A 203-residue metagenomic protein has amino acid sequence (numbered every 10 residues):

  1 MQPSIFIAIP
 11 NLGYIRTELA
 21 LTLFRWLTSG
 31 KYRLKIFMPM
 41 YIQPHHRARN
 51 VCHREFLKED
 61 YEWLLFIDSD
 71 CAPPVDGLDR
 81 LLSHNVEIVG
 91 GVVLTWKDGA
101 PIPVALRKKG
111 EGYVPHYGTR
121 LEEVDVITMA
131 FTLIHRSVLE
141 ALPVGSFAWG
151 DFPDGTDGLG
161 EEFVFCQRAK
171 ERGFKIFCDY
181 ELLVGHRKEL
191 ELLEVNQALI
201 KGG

Functional and structural regions predicted by a protein language model:
M1, G145-G203: C-terminal catalytic/acceptor-binding lobe
M1-Q43, R47: N-proximal low-complexity "stem/linker" segments adjacent to membrane-targeting elements
L21-R25, V51, R80, V164: Alpha-helical elements of Rossmann-like donor-binding domains used by nucleotide-donor carbohydrate transfer enzymes
H46, N50, V75, F163: Glycine-rich phosphate-binding loop at the start of an alpha helix
N50-W63: Active-site nucleotide-sugar/metal-binding loop of Leloir-type enzymes
H53, P74-D151: Conserved catalytic core of nucleotide-sugar-dependent glycosyltransferases
D60-A72: Short beta-strand-to-loop acidic/aromatic patch adjacent to the donor-nucleotide binding site
